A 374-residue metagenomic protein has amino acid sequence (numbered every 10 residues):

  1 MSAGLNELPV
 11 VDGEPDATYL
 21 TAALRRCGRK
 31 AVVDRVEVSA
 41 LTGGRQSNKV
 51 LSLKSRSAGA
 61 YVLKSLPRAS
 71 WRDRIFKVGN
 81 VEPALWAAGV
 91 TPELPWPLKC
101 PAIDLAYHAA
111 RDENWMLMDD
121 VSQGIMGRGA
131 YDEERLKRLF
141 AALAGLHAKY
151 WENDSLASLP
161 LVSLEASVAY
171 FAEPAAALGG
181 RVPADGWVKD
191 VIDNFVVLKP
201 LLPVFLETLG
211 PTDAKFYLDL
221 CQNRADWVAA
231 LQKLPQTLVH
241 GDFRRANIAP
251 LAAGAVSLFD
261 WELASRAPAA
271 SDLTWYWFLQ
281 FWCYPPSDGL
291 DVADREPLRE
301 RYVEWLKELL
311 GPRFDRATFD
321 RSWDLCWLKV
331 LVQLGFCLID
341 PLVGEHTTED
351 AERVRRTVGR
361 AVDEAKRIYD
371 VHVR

Functional and structural regions predicted by a protein language model:
M1-M116, C221, W227-V228, Q232 (+2 more regions): Conserved NTP-binding catalytic cores of kinases and kinase-like/nucleotidyltransferase enzymes across multiple kinase
A84, A88, A270-L310, L328-T347: Active-site activation/catalytic loop segments of kinase-like enzymes and analogous catalytic loops in related
L105-R138: Conserved structural core of kinase catalytic domains
I125-A142, E152-H240: ATP-dependent phospho-/nucleotidyl transfer catalytic cores
F243: Hydrophobic HxD+1 residue recognition
A246-L279: Catalytic activation segment of kinase domains across protein kinase-like and atypical kinase folds
G311-K329: All-alpha amphipathic helical-bundle segments outside canonical DNA-binding/catalytic cores that form hydrophobic
D324-R374: ATP/Mg2+ or Mg2+-diphosphate-binding catalytic cores that bind nucleotide phosphates or diphosphates via glycine-rich
